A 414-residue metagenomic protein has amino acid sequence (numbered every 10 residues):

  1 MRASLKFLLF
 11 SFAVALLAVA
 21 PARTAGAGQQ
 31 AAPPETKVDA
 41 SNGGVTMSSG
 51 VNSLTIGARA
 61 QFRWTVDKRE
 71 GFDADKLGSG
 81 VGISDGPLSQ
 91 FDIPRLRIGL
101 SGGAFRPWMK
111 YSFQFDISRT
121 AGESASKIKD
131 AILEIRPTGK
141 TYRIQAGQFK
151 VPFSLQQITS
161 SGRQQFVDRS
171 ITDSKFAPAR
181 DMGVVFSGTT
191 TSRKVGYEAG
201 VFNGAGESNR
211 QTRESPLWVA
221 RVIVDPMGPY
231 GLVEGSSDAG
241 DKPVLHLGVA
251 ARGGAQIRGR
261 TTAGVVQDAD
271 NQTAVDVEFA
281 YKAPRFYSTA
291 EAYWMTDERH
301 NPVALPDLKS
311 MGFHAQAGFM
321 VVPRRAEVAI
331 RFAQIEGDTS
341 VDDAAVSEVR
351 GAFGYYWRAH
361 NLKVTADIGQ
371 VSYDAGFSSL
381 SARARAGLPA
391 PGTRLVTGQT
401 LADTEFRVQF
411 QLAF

Functional and structural regions predicted by a protein language model:
M1-K6: Positively charged n-region of N-terminal signal peptides that target proteins for export
L8-A20: Bacterial N-terminal signal peptides
A22-Q29: Boundary at the C-terminal end of the N-terminal hydrophobic targeting segment
Q30-V38, R69, I83-D85, I135 (+2 more regions): Outer-membrane beta-barrel pore domains
V38-E207, T212-L232, S236-P243, L308-D338 (+2 more regions): Outer membrane beta-barrel
